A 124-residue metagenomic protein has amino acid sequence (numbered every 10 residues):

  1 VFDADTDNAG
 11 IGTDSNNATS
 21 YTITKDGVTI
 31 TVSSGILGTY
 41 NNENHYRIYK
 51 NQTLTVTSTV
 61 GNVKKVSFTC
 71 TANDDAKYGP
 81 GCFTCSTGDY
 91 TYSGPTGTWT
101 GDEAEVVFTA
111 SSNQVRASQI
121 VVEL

Functional and structural regions predicted by a protein language model:
F2, T6-V32, N73-L124: Terminal, low-complexity interaction segments
K25, K50, K64-K65, K77: Context-gated lysine
L37-N62, S93-G97, R116-Q119: Short beta-strands within extracellular/lumenal beta-sheet-rich domains
T53, K65, E105: Beta-strand-rich binding-surface signature of beta-sandwich/beta-barrel folds used to engage anionic ligands
V60-D74: A short beta-strand element within beta-rich, extracytoplasmic domains of secreted/secretory-pathway proteins
